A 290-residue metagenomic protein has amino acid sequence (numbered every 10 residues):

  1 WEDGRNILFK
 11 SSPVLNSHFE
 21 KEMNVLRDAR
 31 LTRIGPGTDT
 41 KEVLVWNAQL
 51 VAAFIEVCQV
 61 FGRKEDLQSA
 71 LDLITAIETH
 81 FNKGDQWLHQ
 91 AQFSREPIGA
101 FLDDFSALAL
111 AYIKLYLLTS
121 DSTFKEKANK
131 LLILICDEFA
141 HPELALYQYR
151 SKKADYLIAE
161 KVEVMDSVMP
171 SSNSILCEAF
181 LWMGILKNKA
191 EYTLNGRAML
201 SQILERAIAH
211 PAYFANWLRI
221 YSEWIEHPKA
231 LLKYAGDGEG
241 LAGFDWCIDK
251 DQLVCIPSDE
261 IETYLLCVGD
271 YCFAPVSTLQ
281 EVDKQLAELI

Functional and structural regions predicted by a protein language model:
W1-I290: Glycan-recognition and catalytic cores of secretory/periplasmic carbohydrate-active enzymes
